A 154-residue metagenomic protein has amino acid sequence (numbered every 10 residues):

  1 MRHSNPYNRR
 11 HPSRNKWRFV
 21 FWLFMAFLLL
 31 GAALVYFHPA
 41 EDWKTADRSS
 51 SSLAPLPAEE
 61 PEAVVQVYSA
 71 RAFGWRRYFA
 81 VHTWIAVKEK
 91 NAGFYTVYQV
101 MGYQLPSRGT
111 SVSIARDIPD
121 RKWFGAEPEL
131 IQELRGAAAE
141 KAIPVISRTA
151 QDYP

Functional and structural regions predicted by a protein language model:
M1-N15: N-terminal Lys/Arg-rich, disordered targeting/topogenic segments
N8, V35, S51-L53: Generic N-terminal simple sequence motifs
R18-Y36: Hydrophobic membrane-insertion alpha-helices, especially the h-region of bacterial N-terminal signal peptides
M25, L29-L30, V65-V67, V97 (+1 more regions): Generic structural hydrophobic/aromatic packing signal, biased to beta-strands
H38-S52, A58-L134: Glycine-rich catalytic cores of cysteine/serine-nucleophile enzymes that process amide/ester linkages in cell-envelope
P55-L56, I143: Short hydrophobic/aromatic-rich motifs at helix boundaries and adjacent loops
K122-P154: Active-site nucleophile-His-acid catalytic modules used for acyl/amide transfer and hydrolysis across diverse enzymes
